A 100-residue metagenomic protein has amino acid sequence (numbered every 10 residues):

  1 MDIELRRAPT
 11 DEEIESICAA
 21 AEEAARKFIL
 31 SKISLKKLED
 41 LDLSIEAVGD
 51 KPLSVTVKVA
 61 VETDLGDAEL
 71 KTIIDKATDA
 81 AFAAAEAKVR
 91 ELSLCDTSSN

Functional and structural regions predicted by a protein language model:
M1-S31: Negatively charged, low-complexity tracts enriched in Asp/Glu with abundant Ser/Thr
D2, E46, D50, A85-V89: Juxtamembrane/disordered regions of integral membrane proteins
T10-C18, V57-D75: A short interface-forming secondary-structure element
I29-L38, E91: Active-site phosphate-binding and catalytic loops of NTP-dependent enzymes
L35-E62: Short edge beta-strands and adjacent turn/loop segments
L65-N100: Mixed-charge, glycine-accented linear interaction segment located at domain edges/termini
